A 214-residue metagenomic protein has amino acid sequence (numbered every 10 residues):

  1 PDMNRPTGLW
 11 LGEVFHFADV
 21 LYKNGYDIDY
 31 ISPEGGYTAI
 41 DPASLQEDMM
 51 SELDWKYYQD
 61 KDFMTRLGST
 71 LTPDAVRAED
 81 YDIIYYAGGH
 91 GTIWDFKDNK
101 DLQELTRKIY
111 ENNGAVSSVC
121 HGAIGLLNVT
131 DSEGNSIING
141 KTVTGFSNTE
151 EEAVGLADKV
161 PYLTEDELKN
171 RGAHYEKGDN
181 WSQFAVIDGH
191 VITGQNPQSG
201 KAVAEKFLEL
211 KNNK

Functional and structural regions predicted by a protein language model:
P1-N112, I124-K214: Extended, subdomain-level signal for the structured scaffold at the beginning of enzyme domains
V116-S117: Conserved, well-structured core segments that form or line functional sites
C120: Catalytic nucleophile serine of serine hydrolases, specifically the conserved "nucleophile elbow" pentapeptide
